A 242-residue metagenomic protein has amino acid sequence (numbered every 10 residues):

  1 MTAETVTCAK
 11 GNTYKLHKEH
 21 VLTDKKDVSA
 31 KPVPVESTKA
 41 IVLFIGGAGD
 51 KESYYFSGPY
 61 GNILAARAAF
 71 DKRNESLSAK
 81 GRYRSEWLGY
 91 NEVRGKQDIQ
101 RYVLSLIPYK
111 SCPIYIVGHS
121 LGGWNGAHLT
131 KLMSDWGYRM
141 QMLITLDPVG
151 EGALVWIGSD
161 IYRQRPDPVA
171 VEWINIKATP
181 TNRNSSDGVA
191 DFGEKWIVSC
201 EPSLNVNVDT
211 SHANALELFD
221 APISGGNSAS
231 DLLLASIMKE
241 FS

Functional and structural regions predicted by a protein language model:
E4-V21, K25-C112: Active-site catalytic motif of lipid deacylating hydrolases and related acyltransferases
V6-K18, R163-S242: C-terminal catalytic-base region of ester-bond hydrolases, centering on the histidine of the charge-relay
K39-V42, I99-D191: Serine-dependent carboxylesterase/thioesterase catalytic core of lipase-like alpha/beta-hydrolase/SGNH enzymes
G46, H119, H212: Histidine-centered divalent metal-coordination motifs
G58-S76, I157-R163, S186-W196: Short, aromatic/basic amphipathic alpha-helical patches
G61, V93-Q97, S120, W124 (+1 more regions): Soluble non-cytosolic domains of exported or imported proteins
G81-S85, Y138, C200-N207: Short glycine-aromatic motifs
